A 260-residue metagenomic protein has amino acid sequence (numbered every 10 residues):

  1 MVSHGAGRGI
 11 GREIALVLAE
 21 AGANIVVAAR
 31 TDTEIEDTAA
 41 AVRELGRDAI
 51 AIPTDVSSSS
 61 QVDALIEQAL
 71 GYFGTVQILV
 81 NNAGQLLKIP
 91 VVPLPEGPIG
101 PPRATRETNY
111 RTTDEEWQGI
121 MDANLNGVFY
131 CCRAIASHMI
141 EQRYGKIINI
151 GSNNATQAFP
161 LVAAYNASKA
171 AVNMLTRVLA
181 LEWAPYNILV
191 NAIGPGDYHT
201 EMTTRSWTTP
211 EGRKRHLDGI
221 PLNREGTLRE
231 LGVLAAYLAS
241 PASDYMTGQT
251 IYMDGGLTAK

Functional and structural regions predicted by a protein language model:
G5-G9: Conserved glycine-rich cofactor-binding loop
T33, P53-L65, D114: The beta1-alpha1 cofactor-binding region of Rossmann-like NAD(H)/NADP(H)-dependent oxidoreductases
Q77, Q85, E96-F129, Y144 (+3 more regions): Catalytic Tyr-X3-Lys loop
C132, S168, T176: Active-site helix of classical SDR
S137, L181-E182, D244: Alpha-helical segment proximal to the catalytic Tyr-Lys
S152: Residue(s) in the substrate-gating loop at a strand-loop-helix junction that position the organic substrate next
Q157, T200, A236, T247-K260: Short C-terminal tail/terminal secondary-structure segment of NAD(P)H-dependent dehydrogenase/reductase domains
A184, L189, M246-G248: Short, small/polar-rich loop/turn modules that mediate ligand/substrate recognition or access, typified
